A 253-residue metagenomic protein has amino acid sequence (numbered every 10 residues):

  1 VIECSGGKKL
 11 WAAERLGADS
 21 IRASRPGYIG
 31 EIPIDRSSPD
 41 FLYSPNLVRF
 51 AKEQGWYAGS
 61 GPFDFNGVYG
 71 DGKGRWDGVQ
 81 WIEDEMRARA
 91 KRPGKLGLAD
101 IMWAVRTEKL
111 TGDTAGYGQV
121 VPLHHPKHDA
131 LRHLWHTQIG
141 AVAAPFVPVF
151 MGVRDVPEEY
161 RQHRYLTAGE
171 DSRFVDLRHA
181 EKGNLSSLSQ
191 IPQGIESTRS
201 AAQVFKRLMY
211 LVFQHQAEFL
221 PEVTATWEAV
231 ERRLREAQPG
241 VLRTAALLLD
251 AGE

Functional and structural regions predicted by a protein language model:
E3-E253: C-terminus-biased signal that marks the final domain/tail of proteins
